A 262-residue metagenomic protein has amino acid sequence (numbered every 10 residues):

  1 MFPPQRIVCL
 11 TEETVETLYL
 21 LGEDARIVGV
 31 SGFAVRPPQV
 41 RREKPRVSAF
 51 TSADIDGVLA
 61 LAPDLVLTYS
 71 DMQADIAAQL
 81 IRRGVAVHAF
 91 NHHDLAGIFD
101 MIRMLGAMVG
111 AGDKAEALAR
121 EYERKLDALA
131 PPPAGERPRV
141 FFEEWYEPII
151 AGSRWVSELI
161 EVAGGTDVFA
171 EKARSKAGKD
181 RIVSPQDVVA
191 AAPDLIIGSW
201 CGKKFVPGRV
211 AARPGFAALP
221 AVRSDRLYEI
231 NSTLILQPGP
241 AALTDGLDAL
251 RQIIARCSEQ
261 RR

Functional and structural regions predicted by a protein language model:
M1-R262: N-terminal ligand-binding lobe of clamshell/alpha-beta domains
